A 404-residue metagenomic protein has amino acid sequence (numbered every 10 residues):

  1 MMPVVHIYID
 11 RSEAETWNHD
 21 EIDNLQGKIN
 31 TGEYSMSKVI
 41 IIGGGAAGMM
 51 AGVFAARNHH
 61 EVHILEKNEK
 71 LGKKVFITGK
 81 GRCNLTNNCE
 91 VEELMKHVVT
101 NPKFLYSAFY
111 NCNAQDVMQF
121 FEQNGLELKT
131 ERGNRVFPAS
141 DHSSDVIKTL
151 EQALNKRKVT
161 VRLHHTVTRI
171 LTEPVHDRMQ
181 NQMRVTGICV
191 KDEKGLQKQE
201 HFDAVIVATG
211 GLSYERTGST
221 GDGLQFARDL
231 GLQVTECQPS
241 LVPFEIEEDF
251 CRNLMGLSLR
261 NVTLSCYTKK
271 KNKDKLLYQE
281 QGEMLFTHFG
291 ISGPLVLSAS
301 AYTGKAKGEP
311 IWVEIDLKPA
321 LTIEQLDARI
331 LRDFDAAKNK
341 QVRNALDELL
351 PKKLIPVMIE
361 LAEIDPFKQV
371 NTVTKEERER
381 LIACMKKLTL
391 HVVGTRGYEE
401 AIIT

Functional and structural regions predicted by a protein language model:
V39-H63: N-terminal Rossmann-like FAD-binding beta1-loop-alpha1 element of flavoenzymes
I41, G45-A47, K70, G211-S213: Residue-level detector of alpha-helix initiation sites
I42, E200-L212, M284-T287: Short hydrophobic core segments
K67-T160, F286: Conserved N-terminal/central alpha/beta ligand/cofactor-binding core
E69-L71, F76-I77, L85, V91-E92 (+2 more regions): An anion/pyrophosphate-binding glycine-rich loop and adjacent beta-alpha core in soluble alpha-beta enzymes
L163, V357-T404: A glycine-rich dinucleotide-binding beta-alpha-beta segment and adjacent secondary-structure elements that constitute
L171-Q199: Conserved beta-strand-loop-beta-strand element in the redox core of flavoprotein oxidoreductases
A204-F250: Glycine-rich loop(s) and the adjacent beta-strand/alpha-helix scaffold that form part
